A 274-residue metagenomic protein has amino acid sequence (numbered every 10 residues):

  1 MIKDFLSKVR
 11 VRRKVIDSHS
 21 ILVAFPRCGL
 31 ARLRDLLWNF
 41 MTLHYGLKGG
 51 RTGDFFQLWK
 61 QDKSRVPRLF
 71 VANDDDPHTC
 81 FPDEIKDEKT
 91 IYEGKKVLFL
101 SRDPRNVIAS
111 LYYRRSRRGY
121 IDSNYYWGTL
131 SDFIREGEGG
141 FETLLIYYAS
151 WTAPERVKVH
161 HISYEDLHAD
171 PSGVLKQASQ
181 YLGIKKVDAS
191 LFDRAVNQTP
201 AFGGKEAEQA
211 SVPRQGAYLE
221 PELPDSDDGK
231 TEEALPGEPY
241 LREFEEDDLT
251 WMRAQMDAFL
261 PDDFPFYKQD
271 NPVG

Functional and structural regions predicted by a protein language model:
M1-H161, A234-G274: PAPS-dependent sulfotransferase catalytic domain
G29-L43, H161-K186, G204-K205, E220-P221: PAPS/PAP-binding and catalytic site of the sulfotransferase fold
L47-T52, G183-R194, G204-K205, D262-Y267: Short, surface-exposed acidic
Q57, Q61, Q177-Q180, Q198 (+4 more regions): Residue-identity detector for glutamine
D75, D103, E165, Q198-A201: Short, solvent-exposed coil/turn elements at secondary-structure transition points
A109-Y113, Y120, V174-L175, G204-E208: Short aromatic-enriched loop/helix-cap "lid" or pocket-rim segments at secondary-structure transitions that line
D193-Q255: PAPS-dependent sulfotransferase catalytic core
